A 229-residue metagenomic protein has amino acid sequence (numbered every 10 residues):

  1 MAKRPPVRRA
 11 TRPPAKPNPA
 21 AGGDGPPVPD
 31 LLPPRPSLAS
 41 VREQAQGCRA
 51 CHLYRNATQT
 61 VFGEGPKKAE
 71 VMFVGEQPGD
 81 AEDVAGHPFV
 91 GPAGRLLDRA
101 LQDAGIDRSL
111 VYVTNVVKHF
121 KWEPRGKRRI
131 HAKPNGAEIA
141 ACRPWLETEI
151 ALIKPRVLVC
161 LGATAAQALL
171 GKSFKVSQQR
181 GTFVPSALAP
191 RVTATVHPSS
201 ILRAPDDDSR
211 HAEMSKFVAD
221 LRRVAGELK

Functional and structural regions predicted by a protein language model:
A2-K229: A polyanion-binding, active-site-adjacent surface
